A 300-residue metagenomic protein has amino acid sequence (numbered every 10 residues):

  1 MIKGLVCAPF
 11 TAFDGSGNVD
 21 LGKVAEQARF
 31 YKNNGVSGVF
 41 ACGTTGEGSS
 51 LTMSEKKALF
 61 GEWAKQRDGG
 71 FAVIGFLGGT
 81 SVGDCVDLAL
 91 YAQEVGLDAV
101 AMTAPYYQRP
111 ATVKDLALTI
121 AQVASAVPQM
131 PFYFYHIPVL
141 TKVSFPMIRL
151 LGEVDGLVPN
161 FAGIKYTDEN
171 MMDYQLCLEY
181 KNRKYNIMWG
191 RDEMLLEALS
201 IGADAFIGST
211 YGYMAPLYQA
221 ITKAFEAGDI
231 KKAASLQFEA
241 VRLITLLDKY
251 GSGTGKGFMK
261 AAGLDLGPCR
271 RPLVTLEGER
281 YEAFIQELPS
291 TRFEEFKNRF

Functional and structural regions predicted by a protein language model:
I2-V143, N298-R299: Active-site beta->alpha loop and helix N-cap motifs at the rims of alpha/beta catalytic domains
V6-T11, N34, A203, T210 (+1 more regions): C-terminal alpha-helical cap/extension of soluble enzyme domains
V24, K56, F60, C85 (+5 more regions): A general structural signal for well-ordered alpha-helical segments in protein cores
E47-G48, Q108-R109, N170, L196 (+2 more regions): Short secondary-structure capping/turn micro-motifs that flank functional sites
L51-S54, T112-D115, P146, S200 (+2 more regions): Short secondary-structure transition/capping segments
A58, E62-Q66, Y91-V95, Q122-M130 (+6 more regions): Alpha-helical structural signal in soluble globular domains
G70-F71, M130-P131, F161, K184 (+2 more regions): Secondary-structure boundary/capping positions in well-ordered alpha/beta enzyme cores
A124-V127, P138-D248: Catalytic alpha/beta core domains of metabolic enzymes, predominantly
